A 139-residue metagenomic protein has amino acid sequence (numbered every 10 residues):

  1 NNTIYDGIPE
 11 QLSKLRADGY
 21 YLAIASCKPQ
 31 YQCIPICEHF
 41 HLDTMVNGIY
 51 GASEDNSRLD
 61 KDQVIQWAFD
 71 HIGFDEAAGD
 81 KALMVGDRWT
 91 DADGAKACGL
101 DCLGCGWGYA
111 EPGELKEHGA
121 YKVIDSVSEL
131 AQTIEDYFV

Functional and structural regions predicted by a protein language model:
N1-I24, Q30, I34: Short, acidic loop-to-helix structural element flanking the phosphoryl-transfer center in phosphate-processing enzymes
T3-G7, K28, D87, W107-A110 (+1 more regions): Short beta->alpha linker loops
P9-R16, F69, A92-K96: Surface-exposed amphipathic alpha-helices with a cationic face
D43-N47, D75, Y121-I124: Conserved H-loop
D43-R58: A short, structured active-site edge motif that brings together acidic residues
K61-G94: Conserved Lys-Pro-Asp/Glu-containing loop-to-beta segment of HAD-superfamily phosphomonoesterases, centered on
M84-I124: Acidic, Mg2+-coordinating phosphoryl-transfer loop and its flanking beta/alpha structural elements, shared across
